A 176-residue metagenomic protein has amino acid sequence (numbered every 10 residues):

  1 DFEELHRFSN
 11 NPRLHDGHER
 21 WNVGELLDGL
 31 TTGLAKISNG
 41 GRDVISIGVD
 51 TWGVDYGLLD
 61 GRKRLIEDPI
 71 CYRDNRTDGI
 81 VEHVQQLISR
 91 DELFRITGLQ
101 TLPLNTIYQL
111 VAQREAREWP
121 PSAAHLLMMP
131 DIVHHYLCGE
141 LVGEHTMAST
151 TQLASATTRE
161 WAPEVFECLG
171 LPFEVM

Functional and structural regions predicted by a protein language model:
D1-D68, G79, R95, S122-A124 (+1 more regions): N-terminal glycine/serine-rich phosphate-binding loop of ATP-dependent small-molecule kinases, especially carbohydrate
E4-R7, D50-V54, I80-Q86, L104-T106 (+2 more regions): Short hydrophobic/aromatic-rich motifs at helix boundaries and adjacent loops
H15, N39-R73, T97-L104, P130 (+1 more regions): Short beta-strand-loop/turn "lid" adjacent to the catalytic site in phosphate-handling enzymes
I70, D74-S89: Short alpha-helix plus adjacent loop in nuclease-associated cores
L93-M176: Gly/Ser/Thr-rich active-site cleft segment
